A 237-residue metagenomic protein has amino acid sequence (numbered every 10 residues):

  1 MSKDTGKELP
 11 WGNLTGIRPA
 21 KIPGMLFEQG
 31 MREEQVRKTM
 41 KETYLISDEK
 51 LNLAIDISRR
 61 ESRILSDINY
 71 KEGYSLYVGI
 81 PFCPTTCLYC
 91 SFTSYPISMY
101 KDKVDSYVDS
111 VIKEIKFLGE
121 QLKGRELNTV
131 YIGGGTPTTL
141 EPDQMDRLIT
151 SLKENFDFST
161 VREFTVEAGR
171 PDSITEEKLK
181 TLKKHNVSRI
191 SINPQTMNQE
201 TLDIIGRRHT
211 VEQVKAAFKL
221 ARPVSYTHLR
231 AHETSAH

Functional and structural regions predicted by a protein language model:
D4-E8, E28-L76: N-terminal [4Fe-4S]-dependent radical SAM core
G16-P19, N198: N-terminal alpha-helical segment
G73-S106, Q199-D203: Canonical Radical SAM [4Fe-4S] cluster-binding loop centered on the CxxxCxxC motif and its immediate flanking residues
I112, K116-P223: Conserved SAM/AdoMet-binding glycine-rich loop
T227-T234: Conserved small/polar residues in nucleotide/adenosyl-binding loops
